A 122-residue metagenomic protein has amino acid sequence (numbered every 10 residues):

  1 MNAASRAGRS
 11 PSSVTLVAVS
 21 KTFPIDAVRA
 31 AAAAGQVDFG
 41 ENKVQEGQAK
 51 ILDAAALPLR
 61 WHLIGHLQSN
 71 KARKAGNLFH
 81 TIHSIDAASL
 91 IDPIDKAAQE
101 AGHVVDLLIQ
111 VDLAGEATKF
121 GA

Functional and structural regions predicted by a protein language model:
M1-A122: Conserved alpha/beta-domain cores
